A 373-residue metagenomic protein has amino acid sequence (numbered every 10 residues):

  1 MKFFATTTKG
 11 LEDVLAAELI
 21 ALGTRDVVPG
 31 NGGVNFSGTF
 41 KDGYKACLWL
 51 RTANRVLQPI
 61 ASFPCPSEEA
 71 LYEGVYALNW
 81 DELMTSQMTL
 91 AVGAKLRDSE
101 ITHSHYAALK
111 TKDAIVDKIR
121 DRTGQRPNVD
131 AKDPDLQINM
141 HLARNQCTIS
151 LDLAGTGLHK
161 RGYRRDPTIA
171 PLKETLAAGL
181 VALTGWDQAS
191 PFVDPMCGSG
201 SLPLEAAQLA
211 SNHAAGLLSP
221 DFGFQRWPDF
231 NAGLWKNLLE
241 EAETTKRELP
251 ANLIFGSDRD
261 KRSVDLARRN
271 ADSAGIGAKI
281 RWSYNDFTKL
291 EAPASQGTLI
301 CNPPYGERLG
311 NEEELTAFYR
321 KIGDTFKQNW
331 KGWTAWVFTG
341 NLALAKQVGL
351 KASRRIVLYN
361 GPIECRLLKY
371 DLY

Functional and structural regions predicted by a protein language model:
K2-L136, L153-G155, H159, D166 (+2 more regions): Accessory substrate-recognition/RNA-binding modules or partner subunits associated with SAM-dependent
D81-L83, K289-Q296: Short amphipathic alpha-helix with an adjacent loop that forms part of the alpha/beta core around
K95, A143-L183: Class I S-adenosyl-L-methionine
N139, C365-K369: Conserved hydrophobic/aromatic beta-strand scaffold that supports enzyme active sites
L172-A292, R308, E312-T316: Conserved S-adenosyl-L-methionine
Q296-N302: Short SAM/SAH-binding signature in class I
